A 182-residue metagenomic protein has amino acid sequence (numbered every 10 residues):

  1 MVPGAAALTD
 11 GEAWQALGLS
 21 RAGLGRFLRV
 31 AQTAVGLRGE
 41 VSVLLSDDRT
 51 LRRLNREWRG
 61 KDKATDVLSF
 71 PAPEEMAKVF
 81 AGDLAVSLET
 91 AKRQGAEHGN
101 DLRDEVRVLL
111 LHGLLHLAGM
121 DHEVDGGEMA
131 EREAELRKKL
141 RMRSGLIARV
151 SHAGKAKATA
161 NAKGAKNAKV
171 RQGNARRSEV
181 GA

Functional and structural regions predicted by a protein language model:
M1-D104, L115-A158, G164-A182: An acidic/histidine-cluster motif and surrounding catalytic segment that typifies divalent-metal-assisted enzyme active
V108: Conserved SAM/SAH cofactor-binding pocket of Class I
